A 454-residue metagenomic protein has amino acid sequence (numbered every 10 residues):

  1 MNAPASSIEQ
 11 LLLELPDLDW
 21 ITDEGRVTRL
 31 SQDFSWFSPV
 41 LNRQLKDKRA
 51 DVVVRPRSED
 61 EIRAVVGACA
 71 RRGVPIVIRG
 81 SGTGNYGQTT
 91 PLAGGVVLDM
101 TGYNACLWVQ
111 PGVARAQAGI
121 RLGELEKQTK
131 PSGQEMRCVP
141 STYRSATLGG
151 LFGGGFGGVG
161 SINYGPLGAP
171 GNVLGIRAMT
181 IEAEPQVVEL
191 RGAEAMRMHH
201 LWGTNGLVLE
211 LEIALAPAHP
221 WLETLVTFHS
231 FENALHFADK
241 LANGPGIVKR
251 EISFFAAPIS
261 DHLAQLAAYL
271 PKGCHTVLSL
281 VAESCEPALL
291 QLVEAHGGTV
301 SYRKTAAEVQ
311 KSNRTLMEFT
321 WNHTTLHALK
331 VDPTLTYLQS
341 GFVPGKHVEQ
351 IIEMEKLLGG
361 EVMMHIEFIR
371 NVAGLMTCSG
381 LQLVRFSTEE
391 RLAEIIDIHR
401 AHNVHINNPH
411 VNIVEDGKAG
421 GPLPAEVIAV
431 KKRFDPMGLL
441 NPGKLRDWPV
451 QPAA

Functional and structural regions predicted by a protein language model:
M1-G67, T83-G112, I259-L266, A307-D332 (+2 more regions): N-terminal flexible segment immediately upstream of the FAD-binding catalytic core in FAD-dependent oxidoreductases
L11, C69, F237-N243, C285-T299 (+2 more regions): Short amphipathic alpha-helices in soluble, non-transmembrane regions that often serve as interface/regulatory elements
W20-E24, R55-P56, I76-G80, G87 (+11 more regions): General beta-strand structural signal in soluble alpha/beta enzymes
V74, S81, Q88-G95, T101 (+1 more regions): Conserved glycine-rich FAD pyrophosphate-binding loop
L107, L122-G123, K127-G246: FAD-binding subdomain of flavoenzyme oxidoreductases
S230-N233, L280-P287, V343-H347, V384-E389: Helix N-cap motif at beta-to-alpha junctions
K249, P258-K304: A conserved active-site cap/scaffold subdomain adjacent to cofactor or substrate pockets
